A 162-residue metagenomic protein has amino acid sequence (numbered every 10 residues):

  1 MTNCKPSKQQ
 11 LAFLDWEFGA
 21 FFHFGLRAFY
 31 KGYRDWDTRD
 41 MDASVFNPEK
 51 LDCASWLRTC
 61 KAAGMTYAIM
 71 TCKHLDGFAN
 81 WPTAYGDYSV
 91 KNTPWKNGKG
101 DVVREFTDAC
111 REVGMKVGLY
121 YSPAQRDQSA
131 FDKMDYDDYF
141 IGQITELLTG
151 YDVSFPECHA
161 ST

Functional and structural regions predicted by a protein language model:
M1-T162: Mature catalytic domains of secreted/periplasmic carbohydrate-active enzymes
